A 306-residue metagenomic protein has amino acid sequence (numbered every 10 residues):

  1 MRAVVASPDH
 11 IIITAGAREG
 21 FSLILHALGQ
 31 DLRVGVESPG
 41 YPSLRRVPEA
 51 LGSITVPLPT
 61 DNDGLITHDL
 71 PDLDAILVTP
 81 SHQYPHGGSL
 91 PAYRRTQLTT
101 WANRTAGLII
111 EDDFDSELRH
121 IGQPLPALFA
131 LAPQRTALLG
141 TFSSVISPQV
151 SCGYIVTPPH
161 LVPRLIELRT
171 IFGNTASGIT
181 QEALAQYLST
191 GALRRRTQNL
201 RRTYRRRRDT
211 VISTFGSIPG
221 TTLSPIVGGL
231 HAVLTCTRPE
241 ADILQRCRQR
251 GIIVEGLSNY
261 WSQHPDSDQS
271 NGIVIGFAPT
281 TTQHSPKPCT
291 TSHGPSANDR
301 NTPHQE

Functional and structural regions predicted by a protein language model:
M1-T105, E117-L131, R135: Conserved core of the PLP fold type I
L23, A27, S38-P39, L44-R46 (+13 more regions): A generic "structured core" feature
G40, R202-I212, T222-T235: Conserved glycine-rich beta-strand-loop-beta hairpin in the small C-terminal domain of fold type I
I54, L108, I252-I253: Residue-level detector of anion-binding/catalytic polar loops
F129-R164, T175-I179: Active-site PLP attachment segment
T157, V233-R238, I253-A297: Conserved PLP-binding active-site segment of the aspartate aminotransferase-like
I166-R169, L188-I212: Structural signature of PLP-dependent enzymes
